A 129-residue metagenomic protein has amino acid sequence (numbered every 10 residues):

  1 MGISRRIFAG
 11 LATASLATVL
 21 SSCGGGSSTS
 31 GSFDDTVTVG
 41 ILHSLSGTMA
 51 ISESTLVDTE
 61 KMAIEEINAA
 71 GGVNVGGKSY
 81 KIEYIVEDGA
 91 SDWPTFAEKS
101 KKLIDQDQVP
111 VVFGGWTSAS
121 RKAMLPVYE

Functional and structural regions predicted by a protein language model:
M1-I3: Actinobacteria-biased recognition of intrinsically disordered, low-complexity terminal regions
R5-A9: N-terminal export leaders
A12-A17: Hydrophobic helical h-region of N-terminal Sec-dependent signal peptides in bacterial secretory/periplasmic proteins
T18-S22: C-terminal motif of bacterial Sec signal peptides marking the signal peptidase cleavage site
G24-D34, I51-D58, V73-E129: Beta-alpha junction/loop-to-helix N-cap segments that form part of ligand/metal-binding clefts
T36-T38: Residues that mark the start of a beta-strand
G40-T48: Acidic/histidine-rich, surface-exposed loop or edge segments in extracytoplasmic proteins
A63-G76: Flexible, small-residue-rich helix->loop connector segments that border functional cores
